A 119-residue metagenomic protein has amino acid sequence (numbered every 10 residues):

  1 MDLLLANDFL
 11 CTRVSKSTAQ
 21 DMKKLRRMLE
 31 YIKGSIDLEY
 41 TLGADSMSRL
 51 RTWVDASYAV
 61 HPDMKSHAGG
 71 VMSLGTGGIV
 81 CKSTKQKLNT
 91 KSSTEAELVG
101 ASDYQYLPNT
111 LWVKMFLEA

Functional and structural regions predicted by a protein language model:
M1-A119: Divalent metal-binding acidic/histidine catalytic loops
